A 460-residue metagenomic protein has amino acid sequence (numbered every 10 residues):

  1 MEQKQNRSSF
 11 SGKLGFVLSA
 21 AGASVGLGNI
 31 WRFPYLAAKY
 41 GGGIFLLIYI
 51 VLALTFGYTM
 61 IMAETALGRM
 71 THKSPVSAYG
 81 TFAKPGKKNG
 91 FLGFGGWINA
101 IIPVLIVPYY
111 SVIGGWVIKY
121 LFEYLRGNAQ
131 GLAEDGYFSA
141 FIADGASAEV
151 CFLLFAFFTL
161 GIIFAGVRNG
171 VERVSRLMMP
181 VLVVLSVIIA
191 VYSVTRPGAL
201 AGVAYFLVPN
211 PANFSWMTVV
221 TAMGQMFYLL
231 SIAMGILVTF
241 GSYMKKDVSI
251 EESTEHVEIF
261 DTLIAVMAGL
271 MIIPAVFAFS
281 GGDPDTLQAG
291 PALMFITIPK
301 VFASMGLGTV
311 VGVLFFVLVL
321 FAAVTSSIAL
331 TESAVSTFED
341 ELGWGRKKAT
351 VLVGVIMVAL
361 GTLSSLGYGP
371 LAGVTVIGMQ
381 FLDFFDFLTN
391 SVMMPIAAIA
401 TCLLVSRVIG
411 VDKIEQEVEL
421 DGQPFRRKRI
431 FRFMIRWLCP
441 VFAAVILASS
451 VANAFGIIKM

Functional and structural regions predicted by a protein language model:
M1-W31, M60-T65, R69-F94, K245-S249 (+1 more regions): Membrane-interface "cap" regions at the ends of multi-pass membrane proteins
E2-N6, F10, E172, R176-V324 (+1 more regions): Membrane-embedded translocation segments of transport machinery
E2-Q3, G114-A143, Y243-D247, E252 (+4 more regions): Helix-loop-helix connectors at the membrane interface of multi-pass transporters/channels
K4-R7, L36-Y40, M70-I98, S111-R168 (+5 more regions): Inter-helical loop and helix-membrane interface segments of multi-pass membrane transporters/permeases
S9-A20, I44-I48, N89-V104, V150-F155 (+6 more regions): Select transmembrane alpha-helical segments in multipass membrane proteins
G12-L52, E252-E255, I259-T262, L293 (+1 more regions): Transmembrane helix-boundary motif of multi-pass solute transporters/channels
G15-F16, A23, G145-V150, F260-V266 (+4 more regions): Loop-to-transmembrane helix boundary motifs in multi-pass membrane proteins
F94-I102, G343-G354, D386-A443: C-terminal membrane-solvent junction of multi-pass transporters and transport-like membrane proteins
